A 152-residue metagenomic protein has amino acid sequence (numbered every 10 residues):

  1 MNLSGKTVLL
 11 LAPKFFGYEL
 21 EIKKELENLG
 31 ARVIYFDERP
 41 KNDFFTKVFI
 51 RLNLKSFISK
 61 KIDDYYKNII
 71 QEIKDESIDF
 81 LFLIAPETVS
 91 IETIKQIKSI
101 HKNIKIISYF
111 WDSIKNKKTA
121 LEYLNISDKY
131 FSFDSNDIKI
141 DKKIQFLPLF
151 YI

Functional and structural regions predicted by a protein language model:
M1-W111, Y123, K129: N-terminal pre-catalytic "stem/leader" segment of glycosyltransferase-like enzymes
Q96-I152: Catalytic core of nucleotide-activated saccharide and alditol-phosphate transferases
